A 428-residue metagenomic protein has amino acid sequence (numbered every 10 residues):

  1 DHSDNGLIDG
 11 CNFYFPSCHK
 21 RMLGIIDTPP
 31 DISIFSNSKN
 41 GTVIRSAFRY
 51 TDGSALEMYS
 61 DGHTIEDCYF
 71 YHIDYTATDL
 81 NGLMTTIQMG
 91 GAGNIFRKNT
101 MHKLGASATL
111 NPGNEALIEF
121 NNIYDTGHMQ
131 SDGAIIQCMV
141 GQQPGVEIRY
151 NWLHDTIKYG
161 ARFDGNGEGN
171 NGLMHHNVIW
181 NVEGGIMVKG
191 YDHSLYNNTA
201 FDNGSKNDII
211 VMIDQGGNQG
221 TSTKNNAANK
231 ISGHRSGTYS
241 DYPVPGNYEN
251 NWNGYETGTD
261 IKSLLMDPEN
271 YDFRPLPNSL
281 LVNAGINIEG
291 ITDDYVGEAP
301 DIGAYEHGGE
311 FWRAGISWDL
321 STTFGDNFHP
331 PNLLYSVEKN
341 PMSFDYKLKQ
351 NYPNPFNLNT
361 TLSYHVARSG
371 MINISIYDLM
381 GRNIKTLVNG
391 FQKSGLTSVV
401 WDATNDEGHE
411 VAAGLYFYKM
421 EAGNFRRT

Functional and structural regions predicted by a protein language model:
D1, L7, S17-I32, D52-Y59 (+9 more regions): Short glycine/acidic-rich loop motifs that flank beta-strands on beta-rich extracellular proteins
N5-G6, C11, I32, N40-T42 (+14 more regions): Solenoid scaffold repeats with emphasis on beta-solenoid/beta-helix
C11, S46, C68, I73 (+10 more regions): Consensus "Asn ladder" position of solenoid repeat domains
F163-D272: Predominantly extracellular beta-rich ligand-binding scaffolds that present long acidic/polar faces for carbohydrate
Y255-F324, F328-H329: C-terminal accessory segments
L333-Y352, F356-D378, T386-N389, S398-W401 (+1 more regions): Glycine-centered coil/turn sites that cap beta-strands in beta-rich domains
T386, F391-S394, S398-V400, H409 (+1 more regions): C-terminal tail/sorting-segment detector
